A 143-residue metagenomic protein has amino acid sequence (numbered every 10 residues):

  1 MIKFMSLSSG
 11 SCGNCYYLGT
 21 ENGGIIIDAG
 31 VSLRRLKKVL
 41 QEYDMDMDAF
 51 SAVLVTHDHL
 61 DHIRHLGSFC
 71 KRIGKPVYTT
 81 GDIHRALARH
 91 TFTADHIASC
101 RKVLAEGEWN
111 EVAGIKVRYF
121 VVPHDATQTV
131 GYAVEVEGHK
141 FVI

Functional and structural regions predicted by a protein language model:
M1-Y43, T129-I143: Conserved beta-strand hairpin/beta-sheet module of binuclear metal-dependent hydrolase folds, prominently
I2, M45-D48, H96, I115: Structured loop/turn residues at beta-strand edges in well-structured enzyme cores
S8-S9, A29-V31, D58, D82 (+1 more regions): Active-site metal-binding loops of divalent metal-dependent hydrolases
C12, H59-I63, R85-A86, A126: Active-site environment of divalent metal-dependent phosphoester hydrolases
N14, G23, A49-S51, I73 (+1 more regions): A generic structural signal for short beta-strands and their flanking turns/coil linkers
L18, D28, H57, V77 (+3 more regions): Divalent metal-coordination and catalytic microenvironments
L33-T80: Active-site metal-binding motif and surrounding structural segment of the metallo-beta-lactamase
G81-G138: Metallo-beta-lactamase
